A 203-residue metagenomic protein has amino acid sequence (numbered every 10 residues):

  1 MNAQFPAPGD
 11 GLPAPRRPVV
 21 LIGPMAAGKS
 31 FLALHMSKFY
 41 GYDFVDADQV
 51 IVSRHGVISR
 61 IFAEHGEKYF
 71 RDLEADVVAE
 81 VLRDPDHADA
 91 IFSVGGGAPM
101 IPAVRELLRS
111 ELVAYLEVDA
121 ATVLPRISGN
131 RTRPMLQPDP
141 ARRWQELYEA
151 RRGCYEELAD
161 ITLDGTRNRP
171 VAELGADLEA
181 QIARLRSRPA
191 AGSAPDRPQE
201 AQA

Functional and structural regions predicted by a protein language model:
N2-A14, F39, G153-A203: NTP-dependent small-molecule kinase module
L21: Hydrophobic anchor at the beta1->P-loop junction of P-loop NTPases
P24: P-loop (Walker A) phosphate-binding loop of NTP-binding proteins
K29: Conserved lysine of the Walker
L32: Hydrophobic positions on the alpha1 helix immediately C-terminal to the Walker A/P-loop
K38-A47: Post-Walker A helix-loop "phosphate-sensing" segment adjacent to the P-loop in P-loop NTPases
D46-L107, A141: ATP-dependent small-molecule kinase phosphotransfer cores that center on conserved nucleotide phosphate-binding segments
L112-C154: A glycine- and Lys/Arg-enriched "phosphate-lid" helix/loop adjacent to the NTP-binding pocket of small-molecule kinases
